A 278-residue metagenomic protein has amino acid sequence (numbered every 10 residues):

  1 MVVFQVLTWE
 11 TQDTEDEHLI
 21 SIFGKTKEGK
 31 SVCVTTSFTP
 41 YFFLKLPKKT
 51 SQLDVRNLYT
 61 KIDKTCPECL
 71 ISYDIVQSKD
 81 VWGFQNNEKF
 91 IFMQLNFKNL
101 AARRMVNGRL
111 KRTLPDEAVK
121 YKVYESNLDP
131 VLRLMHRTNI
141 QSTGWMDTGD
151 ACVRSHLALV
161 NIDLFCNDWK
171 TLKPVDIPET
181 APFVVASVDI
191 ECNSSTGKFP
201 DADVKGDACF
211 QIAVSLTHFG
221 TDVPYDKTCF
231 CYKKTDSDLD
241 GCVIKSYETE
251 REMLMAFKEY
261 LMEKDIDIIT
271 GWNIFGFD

Functional and structural regions predicted by a protein language model:
M1-D278: The two-metal-ion catalytic cores of nucleic-acid processing enzymes
